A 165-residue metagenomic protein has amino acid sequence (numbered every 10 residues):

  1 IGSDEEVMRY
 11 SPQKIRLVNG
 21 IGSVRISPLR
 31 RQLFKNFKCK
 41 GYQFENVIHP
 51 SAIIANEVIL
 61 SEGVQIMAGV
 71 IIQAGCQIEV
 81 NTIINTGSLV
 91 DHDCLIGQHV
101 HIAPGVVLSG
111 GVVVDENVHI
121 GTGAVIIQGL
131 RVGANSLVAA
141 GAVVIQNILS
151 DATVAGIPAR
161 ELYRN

Functional and structural regions predicted by a protein language model:
I1-V47, A159: Terminal amphipathic alpha-helical/low-complexity segments used for targeting or macromolecular assembly
P28-R30, I148, R164: Short glycine-/acidic-enriched loop or helix-start segments at secondary-structure transitions that form or flank
N46-L162: Structural signal for interior beta-strand "rungs" in well-ordered beta-sheet cores of soluble enzyme domains
